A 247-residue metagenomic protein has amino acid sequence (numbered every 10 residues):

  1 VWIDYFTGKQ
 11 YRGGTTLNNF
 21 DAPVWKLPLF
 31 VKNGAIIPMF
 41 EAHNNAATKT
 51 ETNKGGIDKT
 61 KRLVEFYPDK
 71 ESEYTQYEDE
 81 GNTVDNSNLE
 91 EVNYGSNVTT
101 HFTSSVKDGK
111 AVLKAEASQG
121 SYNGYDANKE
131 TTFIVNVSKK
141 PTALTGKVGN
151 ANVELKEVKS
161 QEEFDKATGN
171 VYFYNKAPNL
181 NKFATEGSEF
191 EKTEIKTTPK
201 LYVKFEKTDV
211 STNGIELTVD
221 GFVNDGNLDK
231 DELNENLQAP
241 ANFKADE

Functional and structural regions predicted by a protein language model:
V1-A151, L155-E163, A167-T168, Y174-L180 (+3 more regions): Catalytic core of carbohydrate-active enzymes
V210-G214, T218-E247: Mature N-terminal, pre-catalytic/accessory segment of carbohydrate-active enzymes
